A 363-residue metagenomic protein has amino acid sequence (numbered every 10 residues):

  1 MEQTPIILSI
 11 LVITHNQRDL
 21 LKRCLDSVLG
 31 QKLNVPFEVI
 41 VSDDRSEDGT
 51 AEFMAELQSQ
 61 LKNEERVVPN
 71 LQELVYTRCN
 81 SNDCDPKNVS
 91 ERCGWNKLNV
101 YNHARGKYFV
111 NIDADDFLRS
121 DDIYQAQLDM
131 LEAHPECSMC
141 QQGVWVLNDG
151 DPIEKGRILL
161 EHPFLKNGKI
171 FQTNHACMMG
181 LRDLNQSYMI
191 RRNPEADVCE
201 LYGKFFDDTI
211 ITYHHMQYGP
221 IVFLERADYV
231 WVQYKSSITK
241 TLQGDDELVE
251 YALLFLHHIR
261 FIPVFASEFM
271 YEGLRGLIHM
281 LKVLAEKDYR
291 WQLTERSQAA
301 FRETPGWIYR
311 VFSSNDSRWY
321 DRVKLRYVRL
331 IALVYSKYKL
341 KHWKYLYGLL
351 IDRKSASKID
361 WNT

Functional and structural regions predicted by a protein language model:
Q17-G30: Short, well-formed alpha-helical segments that are part of the catalytic scaffolds of diverse glycosyltransferases
L29-C84: Acidic donor-binding segment of Leloir-type glycosyltransferases
R78-A104, A114: Glycine-rich, basic loop-to-helix element that forms the pyrophosphate-binding segment of sugar-nucleotide handling
F109: Short aromatic/hydrophobic "clamp" motif used to bind/position activated sugar donors
D122-G156: Conserved donor NDP-sugar-binding/catalytic core segment of glycosyltransferases
Q142, E161-D245: Conserved nucleotide-sugar donor-binding catalytic segment
F171, A227, W231-K235, K240-Y271 (+1 more regions): Catalytic core of nucleotide-sugar-dependent glycosyltransferases
E286-T363: Membrane-interface aromatic/basic loop that binds lipid-linked glycans or pyrophosphate carriers, typified by
